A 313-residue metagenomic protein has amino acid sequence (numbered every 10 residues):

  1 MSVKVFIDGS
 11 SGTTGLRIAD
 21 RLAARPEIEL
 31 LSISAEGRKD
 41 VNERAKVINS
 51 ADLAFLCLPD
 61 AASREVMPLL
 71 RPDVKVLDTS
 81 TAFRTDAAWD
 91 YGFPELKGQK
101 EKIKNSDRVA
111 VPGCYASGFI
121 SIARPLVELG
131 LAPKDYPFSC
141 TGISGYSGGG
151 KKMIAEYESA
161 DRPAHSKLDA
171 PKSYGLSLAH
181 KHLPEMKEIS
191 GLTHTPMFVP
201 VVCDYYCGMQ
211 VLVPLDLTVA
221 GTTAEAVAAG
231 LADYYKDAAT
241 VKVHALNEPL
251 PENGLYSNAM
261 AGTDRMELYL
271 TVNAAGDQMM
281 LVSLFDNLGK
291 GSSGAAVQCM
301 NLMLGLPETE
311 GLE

Functional and structural regions predicted by a protein language model:
M1-Y174, T271-A274, E310-L312: N-terminal Rossmann-like NAD(P) cofactor-binding subdomain of oxidoreductases, focused on the glycine-rich
S11-A45, P137, T141-G142, Y146-L281: C-terminal substrate-binding/catalytic lobe of Rossmann-fold NAD(P)-dependent oxidoreductases
G12, R124, E225, G294-A295: Short alpha-helical basic/polar micro-motif
V109, V227-G230, A296: PAPS/PAP-binding and catalytic site of the sulfotransferase fold
P125-L129, D216, C299-L306: Active-site catalytic microenvironments for nucleophilic, acid-base chemistry
S257-E313: C-terminal helical cap and adjacent loop that interface with cofactors, partners, or active-site loops
